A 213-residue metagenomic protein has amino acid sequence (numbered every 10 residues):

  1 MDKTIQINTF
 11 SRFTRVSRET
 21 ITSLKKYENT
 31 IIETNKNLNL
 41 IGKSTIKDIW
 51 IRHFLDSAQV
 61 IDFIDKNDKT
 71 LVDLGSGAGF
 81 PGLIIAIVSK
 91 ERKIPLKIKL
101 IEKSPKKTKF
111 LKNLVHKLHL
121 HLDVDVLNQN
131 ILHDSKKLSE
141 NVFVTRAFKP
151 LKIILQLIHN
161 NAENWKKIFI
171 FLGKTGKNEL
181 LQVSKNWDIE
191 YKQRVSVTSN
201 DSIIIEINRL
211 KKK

Functional and structural regions predicted by a protein language model:
D2-D68, V72, K106-L120: Class I SAM-dependent transferase core
I31, I85, L172, I207: Residue-level signal for inorganic ion chemistry
A58-N141: Conserved SAM/SAH cofactor-binding pocket of Class I
K99, V126, T175-K213: Active-site capping/gating segments
K103, F171-T175: Short strand-turn motif at the edge of the Rossmann-like AdoMet-binding core
V144: A conserved beta-strand element that flanks and buttresses the S-adenosyl-L-methionine
A147-F148: Short glycine-/small-residue-rich Rossmann-like dinucleotide-binding loops
L155-I168: A short glycine-rich, Lys/Arg-flanked "PGG" loop and its adjoining helix->strand segment in the class I
